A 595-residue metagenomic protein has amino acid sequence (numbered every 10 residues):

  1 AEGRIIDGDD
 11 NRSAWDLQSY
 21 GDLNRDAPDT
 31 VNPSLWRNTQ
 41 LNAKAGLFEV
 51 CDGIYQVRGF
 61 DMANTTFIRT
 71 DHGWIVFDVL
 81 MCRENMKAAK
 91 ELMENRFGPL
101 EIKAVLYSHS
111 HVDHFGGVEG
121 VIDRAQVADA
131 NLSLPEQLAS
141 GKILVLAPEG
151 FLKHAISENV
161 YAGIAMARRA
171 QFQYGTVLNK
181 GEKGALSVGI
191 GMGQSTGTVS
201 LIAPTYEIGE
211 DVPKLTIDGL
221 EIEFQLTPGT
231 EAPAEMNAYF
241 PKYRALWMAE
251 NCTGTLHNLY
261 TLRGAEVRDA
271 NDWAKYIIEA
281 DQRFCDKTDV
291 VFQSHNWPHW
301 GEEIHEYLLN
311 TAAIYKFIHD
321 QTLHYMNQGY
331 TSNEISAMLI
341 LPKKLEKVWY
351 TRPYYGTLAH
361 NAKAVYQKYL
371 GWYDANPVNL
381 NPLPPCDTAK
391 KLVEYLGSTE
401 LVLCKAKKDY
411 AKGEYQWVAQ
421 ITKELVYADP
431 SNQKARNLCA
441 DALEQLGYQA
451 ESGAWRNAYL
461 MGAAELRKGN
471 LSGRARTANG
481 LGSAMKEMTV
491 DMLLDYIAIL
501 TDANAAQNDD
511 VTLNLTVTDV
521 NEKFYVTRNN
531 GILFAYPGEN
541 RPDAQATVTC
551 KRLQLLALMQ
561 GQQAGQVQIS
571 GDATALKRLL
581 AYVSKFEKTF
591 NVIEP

Functional and structural regions predicted by a protein language model:
A1-W36, E158, G163-Q194, Q282-V290 (+1 more regions): Accessory terminal helices/loops
T39-E101, M236-F240, R244-E250: Conserved beta-strand hairpin/beta-sheet module of binuclear metal-dependent hydrolase folds, prominently
E49, A139-S140, L146, G150-P228 (+1 more regions): Metallo-beta-lactamase
G53, I68, D78, M93 (+9 more regions): Divalent metal-coordination and catalytic microenvironments
F60, I68-R69, M86-A89, G117-V118 (+4 more regions): Short, solvent-exposed loop/turn and secondary-structure capping segments
H72-G73, R83-L144, G209, V426: Active-site metal-binding motif and surrounding structural segment of the metallo-beta-lactamase
G73-I75, M81-E84, T196-Y206, V212-T216 (+1 more regions): Metallo-beta-lactamase
K405-K408, E414-Q420, E424-Y427, S431 (+2 more regions): Feature captures hydrophobic
